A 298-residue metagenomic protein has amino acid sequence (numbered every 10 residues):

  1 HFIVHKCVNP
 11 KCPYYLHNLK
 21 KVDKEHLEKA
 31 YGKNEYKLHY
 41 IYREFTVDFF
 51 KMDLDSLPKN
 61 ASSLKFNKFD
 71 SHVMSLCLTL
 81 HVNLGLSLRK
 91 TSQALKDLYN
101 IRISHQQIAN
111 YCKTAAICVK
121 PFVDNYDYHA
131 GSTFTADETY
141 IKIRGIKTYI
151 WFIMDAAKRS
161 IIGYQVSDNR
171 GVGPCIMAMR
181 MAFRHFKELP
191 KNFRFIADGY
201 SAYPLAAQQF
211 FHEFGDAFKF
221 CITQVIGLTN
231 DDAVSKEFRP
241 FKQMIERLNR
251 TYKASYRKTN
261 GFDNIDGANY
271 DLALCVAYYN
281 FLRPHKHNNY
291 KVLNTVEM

Functional and structural regions predicted by a protein language model:
V4, K11-F134, E138-R144: Short, positively charged, Gly/Tyr-enriched micro-motifs that form contact patches at catalytic or ligand/partner
N9-H17, S201, F281: Short Cys/His-rich local motifs and their 1-3 flanking residues in nucleic-acid-associated proteins and small
K113-T114, Y164-E188: Active-site beta-loop-alpha junctions of metal-dependent nucleic acid enzymes, especially the RNase H-like/DDE
I143-Y149, S160: Short, flexible loop/turn motifs enriched in small residues
N192-G199: Short glycine-rich phosphate-binding loop at a beta-alpha junction
Y200, P204-F262: Helix-centered, glycine/charged polyanion-binding patches within enzymatic domains that contact phosphate-containing
K258-M298: C-terminal domain-tail junction helix/linker
